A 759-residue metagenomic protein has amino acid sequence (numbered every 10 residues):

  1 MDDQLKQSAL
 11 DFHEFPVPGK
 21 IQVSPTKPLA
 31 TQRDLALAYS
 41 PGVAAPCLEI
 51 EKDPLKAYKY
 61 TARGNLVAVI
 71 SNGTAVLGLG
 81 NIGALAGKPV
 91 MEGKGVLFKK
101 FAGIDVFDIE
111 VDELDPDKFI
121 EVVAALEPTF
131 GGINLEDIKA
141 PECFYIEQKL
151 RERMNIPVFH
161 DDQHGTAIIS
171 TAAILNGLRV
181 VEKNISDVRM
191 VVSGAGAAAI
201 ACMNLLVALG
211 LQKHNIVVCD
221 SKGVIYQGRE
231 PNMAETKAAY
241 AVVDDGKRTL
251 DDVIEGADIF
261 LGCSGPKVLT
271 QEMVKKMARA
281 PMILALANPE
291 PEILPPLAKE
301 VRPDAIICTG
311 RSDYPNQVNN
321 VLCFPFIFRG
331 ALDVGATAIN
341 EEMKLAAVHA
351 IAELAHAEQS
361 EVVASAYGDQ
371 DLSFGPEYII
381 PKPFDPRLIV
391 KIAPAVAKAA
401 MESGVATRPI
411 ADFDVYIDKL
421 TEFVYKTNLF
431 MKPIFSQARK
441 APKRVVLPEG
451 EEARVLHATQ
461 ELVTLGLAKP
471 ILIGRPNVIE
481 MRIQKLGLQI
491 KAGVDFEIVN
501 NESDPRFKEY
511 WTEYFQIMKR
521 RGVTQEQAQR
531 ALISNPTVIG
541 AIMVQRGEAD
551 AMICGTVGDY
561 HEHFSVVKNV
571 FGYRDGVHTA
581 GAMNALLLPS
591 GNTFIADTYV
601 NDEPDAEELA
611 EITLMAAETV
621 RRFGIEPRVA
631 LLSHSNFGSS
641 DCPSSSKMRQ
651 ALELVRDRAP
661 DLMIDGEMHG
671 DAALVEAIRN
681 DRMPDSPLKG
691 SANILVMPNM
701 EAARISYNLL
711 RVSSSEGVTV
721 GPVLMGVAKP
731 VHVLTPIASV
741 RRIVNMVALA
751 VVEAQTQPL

Functional and structural regions predicted by a protein language model:
M1-V158, K398-A399, K432-L456, P470 (+4 more regions): N-terminal ligand-binding/catalytic initiation module
L66-G78, G83, A167-T171, V181-V207: Glycine-rich adenosine-cofactor-binding loop
L85, D137-N184, T407-I410, I417-L759: Anion-binding alpha/beta catalytic cores of soluble intermediary-metabolism enzymes, centered on
E127, I185, V253-I254, V274-M277 (+2 more regions): A short, aliphatic-rich alpha-helical micro-motif
P157, D161-D162, L178-N184, A285-A393 (+5 more regions): Adenosine-phosphate binding glycine-rich loop
S193, L209-K237: NAD(P)-binding Rossmann-fold cofactor-contacting core
K237-I306, R311-D313: Rossmann-like adenosine-cofactor binding region
